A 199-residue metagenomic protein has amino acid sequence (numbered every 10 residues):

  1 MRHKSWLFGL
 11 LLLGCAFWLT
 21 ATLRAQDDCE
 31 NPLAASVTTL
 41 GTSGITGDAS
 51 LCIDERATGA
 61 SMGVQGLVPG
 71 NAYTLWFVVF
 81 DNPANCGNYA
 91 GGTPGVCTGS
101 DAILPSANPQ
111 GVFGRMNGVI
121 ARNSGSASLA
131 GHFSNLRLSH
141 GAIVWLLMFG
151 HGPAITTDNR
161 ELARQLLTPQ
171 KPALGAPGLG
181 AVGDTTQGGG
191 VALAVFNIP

Functional and structural regions predicted by a protein language model:
M1-G9: Bacterial N-terminal signal peptides that target proteins for export
G9-W18: Bacterial N-terminal signal peptides
L19-R24: Sec/Tat signal peptide C-region and signal peptidase I cleavage site
Q26-P199: N-terminal leader/targeting pre-sequences
